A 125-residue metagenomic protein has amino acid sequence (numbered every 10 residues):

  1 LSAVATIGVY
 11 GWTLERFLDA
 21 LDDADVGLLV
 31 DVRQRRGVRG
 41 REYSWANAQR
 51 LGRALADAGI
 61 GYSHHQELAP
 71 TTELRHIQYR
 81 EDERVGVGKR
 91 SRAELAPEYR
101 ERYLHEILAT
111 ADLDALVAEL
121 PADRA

Functional and structural regions predicted by a protein language model:
L1-A125: Residues lining hydrophobic/aromatic ligand-binding pockets adjacent to catalytic sites
